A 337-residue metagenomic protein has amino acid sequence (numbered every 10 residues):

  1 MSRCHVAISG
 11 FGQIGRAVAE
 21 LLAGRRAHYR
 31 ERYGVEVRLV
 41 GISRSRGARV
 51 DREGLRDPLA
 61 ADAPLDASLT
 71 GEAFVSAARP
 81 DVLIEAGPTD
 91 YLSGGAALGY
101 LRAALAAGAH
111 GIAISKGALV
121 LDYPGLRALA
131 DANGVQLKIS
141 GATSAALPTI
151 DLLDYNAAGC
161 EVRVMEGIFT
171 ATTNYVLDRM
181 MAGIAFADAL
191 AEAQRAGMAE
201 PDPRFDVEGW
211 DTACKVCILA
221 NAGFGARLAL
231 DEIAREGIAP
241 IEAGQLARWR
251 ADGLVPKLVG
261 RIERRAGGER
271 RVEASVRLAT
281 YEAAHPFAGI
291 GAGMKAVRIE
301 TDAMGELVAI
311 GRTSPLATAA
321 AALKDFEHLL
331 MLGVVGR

Functional and structural regions predicted by a protein language model:
M1-A106: N-terminal glycine-/serine-/threonine-rich beta1-alpha1-beta2 phosphate-ribose binding loop of Rossmann-like
S9, Q13, A17, A78 (+9 more regions): Conserved active-site and cofactor/substrate-binding residues in soluble primary-metabolism enzymes
T89-A106, I114-T143, L147-D154: Rossmann-fold NAD(P)-binding glycine/threonine-rich loop
D131-A199, W210: Rossmann-like NAD(P)H-binding beta-loop-alpha module
R179, L190-G289, M294-A296: Substrate-binding/catalytic subdomain of NAD(P)-dependent oxidoreductase enzymes
P286-R337: ATP-dependent carboxylate/acyl-activation modules
